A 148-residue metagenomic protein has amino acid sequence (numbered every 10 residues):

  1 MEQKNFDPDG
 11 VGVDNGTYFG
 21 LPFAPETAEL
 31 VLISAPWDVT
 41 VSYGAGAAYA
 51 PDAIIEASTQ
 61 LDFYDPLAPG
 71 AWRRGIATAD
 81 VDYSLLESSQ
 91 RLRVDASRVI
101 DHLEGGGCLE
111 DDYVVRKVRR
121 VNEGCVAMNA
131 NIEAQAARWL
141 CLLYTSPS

Functional and structural regions predicted by a protein language model:
E2-V121: N-terminal glycine-rich anion-binding loop in soluble enzyme alpha/beta folds
N129-A130: Glycine-rich anion/phosphate-binding loops
A137: N-terminal small/polar loop signature for handling phosphorylated ligands or for N-terminal nucleophile
Y144-S148: Conserved small/polar residues in nucleotide/adenosyl-binding loops
